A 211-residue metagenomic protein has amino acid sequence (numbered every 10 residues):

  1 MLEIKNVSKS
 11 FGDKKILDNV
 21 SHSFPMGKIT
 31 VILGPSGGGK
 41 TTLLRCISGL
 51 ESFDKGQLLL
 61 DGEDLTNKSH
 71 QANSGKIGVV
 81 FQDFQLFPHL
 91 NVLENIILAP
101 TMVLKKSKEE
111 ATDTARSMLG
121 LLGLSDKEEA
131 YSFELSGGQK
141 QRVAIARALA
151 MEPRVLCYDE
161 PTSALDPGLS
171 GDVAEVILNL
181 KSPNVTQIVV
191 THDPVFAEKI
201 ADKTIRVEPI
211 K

Functional and structural regions predicted by a protein language model:
S48: Helix-to-loop junction immediately C-terminal to a conserved catalytic motif
D64-G78, K108-E109, S182: ABC ATPase NBD coupling module
Y131-L135, Q139: Conserved ABC ATPase signature
A150-R154: A short, proline-enriched helix->beta-strand linker immediately N-terminal to the Walker B motif in ABC-type P-loop
L156-D159: Catalytic Walker B motif of ABC-type/P-loop ATPase nucleotide-binding domains
P167-L169: Helix N-cap at the start of a conserved alpha-helix in ABC-type nucleotide-binding domains
